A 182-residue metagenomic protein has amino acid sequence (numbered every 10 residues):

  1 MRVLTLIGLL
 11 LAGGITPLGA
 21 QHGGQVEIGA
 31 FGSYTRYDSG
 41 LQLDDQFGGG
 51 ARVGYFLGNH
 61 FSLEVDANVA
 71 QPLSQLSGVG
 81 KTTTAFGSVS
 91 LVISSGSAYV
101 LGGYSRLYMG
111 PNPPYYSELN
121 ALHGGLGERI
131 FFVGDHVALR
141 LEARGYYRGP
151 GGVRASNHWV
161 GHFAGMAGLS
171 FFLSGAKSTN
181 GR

Functional and structural regions predicted by a protein language model:
T5-G14: Bacterial N-terminal signal peptides
L18-Q25, L41, H60, G96-S97 (+2 more regions): Short loop/turn motifs that connect adjacent beta-strands in outer-membrane beta-barrel proteins
G19-L57, F61-L63, A67-Q71, H162-F172: Short glycine/proline- and aromatic-enriched beta-strand/turn motifs that initiate or cap beta-hairpins
G24-V26, L43-G49, K81-G87, G96 (+2 more regions): Residues that define the transmembrane beta-barrel architecture of outer-membrane proteins
R36-G40, Q71-S77, Y108-P114, Y147-V153 (+1 more regions): Gram-negative outer-membrane beta-barrel proteins
Y55-D135, L139, F171: Gram-negative (and chloroplast) outer-membrane scaffold detector with strong preference for beta-barrel transmembrane
Q75, E128-R182: Predominantly the C-terminal beta-signal and adjacent terminal strand-loop region of outer-membrane beta-barrel
